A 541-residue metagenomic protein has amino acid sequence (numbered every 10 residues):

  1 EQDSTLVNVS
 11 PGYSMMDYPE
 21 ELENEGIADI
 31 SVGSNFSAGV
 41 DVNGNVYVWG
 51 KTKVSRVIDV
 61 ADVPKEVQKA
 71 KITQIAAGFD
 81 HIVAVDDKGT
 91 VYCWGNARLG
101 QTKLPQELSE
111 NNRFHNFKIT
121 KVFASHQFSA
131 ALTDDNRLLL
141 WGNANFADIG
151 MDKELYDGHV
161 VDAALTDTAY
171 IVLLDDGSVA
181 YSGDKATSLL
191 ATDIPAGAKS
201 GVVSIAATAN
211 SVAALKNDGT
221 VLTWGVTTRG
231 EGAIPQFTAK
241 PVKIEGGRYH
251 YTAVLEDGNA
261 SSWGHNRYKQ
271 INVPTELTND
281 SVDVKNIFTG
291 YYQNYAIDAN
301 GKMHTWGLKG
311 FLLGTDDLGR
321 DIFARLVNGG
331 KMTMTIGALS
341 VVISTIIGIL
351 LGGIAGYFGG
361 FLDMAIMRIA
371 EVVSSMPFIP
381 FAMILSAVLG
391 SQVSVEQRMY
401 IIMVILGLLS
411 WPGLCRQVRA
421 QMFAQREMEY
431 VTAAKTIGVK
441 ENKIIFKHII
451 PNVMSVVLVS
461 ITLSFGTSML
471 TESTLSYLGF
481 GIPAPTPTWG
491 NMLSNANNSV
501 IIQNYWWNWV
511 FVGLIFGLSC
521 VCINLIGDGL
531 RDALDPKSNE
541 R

Functional and structural regions predicted by a protein language model:
E1-E23, Y47-Q68, G95-H115, L139-D157 (+6 more regions): Short glycine/serine- and acidic-residue-enriched loop/turn motifs that recur at repeat junctions
N35, G44, F79-D80, G89 (+9 more regions): Short coil/turn segments that connect the beta-strands within blades of beta-propeller domains
F36-G39, V48, H81-A84, C93 (+10 more regions): Conserved core positions of repeat-based scaffolds
D41, D86, A97, T133 (+5 more regions): Short, acidic, Ser/Thr-enriched surface-loop or helix-capping motifs
I72-Q74, I119-K121, H159-D167, G201-A209 (+2 more regions): Repeated scaffold domains used in trafficking and secretory/extracellular systems, primarily beta-propellers
T208-A209, E245-H250, S261-H265, I271: Eukaryotic tandem repeat interaction scaffolds
L318-R541: Alpha-helical transmembrane segments of integral membrane proteins, especially multi-pass inner/plasma-membrane
